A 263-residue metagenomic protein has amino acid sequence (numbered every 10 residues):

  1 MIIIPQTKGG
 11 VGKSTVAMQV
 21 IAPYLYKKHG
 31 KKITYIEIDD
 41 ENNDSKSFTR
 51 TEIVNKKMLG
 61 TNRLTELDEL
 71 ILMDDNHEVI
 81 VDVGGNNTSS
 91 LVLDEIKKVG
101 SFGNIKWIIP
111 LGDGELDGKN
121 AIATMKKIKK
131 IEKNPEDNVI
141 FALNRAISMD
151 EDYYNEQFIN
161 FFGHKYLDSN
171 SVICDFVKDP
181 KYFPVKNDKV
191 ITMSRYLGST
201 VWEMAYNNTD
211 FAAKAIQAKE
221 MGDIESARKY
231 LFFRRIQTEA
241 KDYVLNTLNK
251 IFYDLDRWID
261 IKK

Functional and structural regions predicted by a protein language model:
M1-Y24: Walker A (P-loop) phosphate-binding motif
I3, I80-D82, I108: Structural motif
Y26-D44: Short beta-strand-centered segment that lines the nucleotide-binding/catalytic pocket of NTP-utilizing
E41-K56, I159: P-loop NTPase switch/communication element
M58-E69: Glycine-rich, highly charged phosphate/nucleotide-binding loops
N76-L93: Switch II (G3) loop of P-loop NTPases
T88-F183: Conserved catalytic-core segment of NTP-binding enzymes
I140, R145-K263: C-terminal lobe/tail of nucleotide-utilizing enzymes
